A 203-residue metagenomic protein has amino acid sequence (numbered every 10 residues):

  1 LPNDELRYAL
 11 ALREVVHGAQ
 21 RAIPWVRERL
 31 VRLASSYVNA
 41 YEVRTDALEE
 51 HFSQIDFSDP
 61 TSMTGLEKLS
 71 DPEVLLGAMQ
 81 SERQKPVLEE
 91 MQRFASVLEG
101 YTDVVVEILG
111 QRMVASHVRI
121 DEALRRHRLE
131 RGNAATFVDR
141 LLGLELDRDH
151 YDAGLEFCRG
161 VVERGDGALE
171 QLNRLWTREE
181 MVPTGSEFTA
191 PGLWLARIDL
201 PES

Functional and structural regions predicted by a protein language model:
L1-L12: Short pre-active-site segment immediately N-terminal to the catalytic Zn-binding motif
L10-Q20: Active-site His/Glu-centered metal-binding helix of metallohydrolases
Q20-L75, E82, P86-V114: Post-HExxH zinc-binding segment in Zn-dependent metallohydrolases
L76-S203: Pan-zinc metallopeptidase signature
